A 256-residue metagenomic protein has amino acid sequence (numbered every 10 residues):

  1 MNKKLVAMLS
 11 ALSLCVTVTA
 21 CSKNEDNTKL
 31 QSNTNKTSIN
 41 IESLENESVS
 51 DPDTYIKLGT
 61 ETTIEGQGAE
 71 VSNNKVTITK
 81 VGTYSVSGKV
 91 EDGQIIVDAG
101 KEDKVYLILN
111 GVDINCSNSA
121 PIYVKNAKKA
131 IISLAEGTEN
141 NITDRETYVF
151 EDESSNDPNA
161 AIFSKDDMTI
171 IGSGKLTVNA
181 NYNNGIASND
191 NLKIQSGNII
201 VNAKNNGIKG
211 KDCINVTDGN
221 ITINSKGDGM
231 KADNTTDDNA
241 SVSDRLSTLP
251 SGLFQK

Functional and structural regions predicted by a protein language model:
M1-N2: N-terminal secretory signal peptides that target proteins for export/translocation
L5-K256: A composition-driven surface/loop motif
